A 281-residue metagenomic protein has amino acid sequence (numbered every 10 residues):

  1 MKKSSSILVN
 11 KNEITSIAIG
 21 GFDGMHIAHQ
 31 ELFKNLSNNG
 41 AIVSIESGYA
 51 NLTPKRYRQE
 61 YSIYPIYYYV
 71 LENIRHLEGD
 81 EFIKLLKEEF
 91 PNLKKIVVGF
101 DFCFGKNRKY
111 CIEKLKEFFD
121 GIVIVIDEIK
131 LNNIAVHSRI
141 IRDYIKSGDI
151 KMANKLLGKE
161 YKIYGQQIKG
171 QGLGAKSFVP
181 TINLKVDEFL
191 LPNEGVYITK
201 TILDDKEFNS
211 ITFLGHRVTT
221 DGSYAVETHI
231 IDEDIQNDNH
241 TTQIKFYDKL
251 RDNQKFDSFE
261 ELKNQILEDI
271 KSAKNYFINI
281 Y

Functional and structural regions predicted by a protein language model:
M1-I14, E88, N92, E117-D120 (+3 more regions): Short, Lys/Arg-enriched, disordered terminal segments
K3, P65-I66, V123-V125, I244: Generic structural signal for residues in well-ordered beta-strands
K3-K55: N-terminal catalytic cores of NTP/NDP-binding nucleotidyl/phosphoryl-transfer enzymes
S4-S6, V43-I45, Y68-L71, I126-E128 (+1 more regions): Conserved beta-strand termini and adjacent loop/short-helix elements that scaffold enzyme active sites in alpha/beta
Q30, S37-N38, G158, L267-K271: Solvent-exposed alpha-helix faces
K34-P91: Active-site-proximal cofactor/substrate-binding loop regions of enzyme domains
L77-T181, I202-L203, D257, E261: Classical nucleotidyltransferase
Q171-Y281: Phosphate/ribose-recognition catalytic cores of enzymes acting on nucleotide-derived substrates
